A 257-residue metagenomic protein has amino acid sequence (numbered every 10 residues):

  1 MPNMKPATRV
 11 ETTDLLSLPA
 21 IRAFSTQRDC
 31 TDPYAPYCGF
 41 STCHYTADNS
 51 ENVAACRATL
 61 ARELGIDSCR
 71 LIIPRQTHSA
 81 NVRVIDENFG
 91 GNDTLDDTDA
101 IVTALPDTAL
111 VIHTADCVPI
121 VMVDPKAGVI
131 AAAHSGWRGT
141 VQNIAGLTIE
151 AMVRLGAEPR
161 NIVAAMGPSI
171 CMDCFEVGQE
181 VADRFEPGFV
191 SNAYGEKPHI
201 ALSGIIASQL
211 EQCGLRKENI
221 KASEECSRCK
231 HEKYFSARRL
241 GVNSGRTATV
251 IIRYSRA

Functional and structural regions predicted by a protein language model:
M1-A257: Active-site microenvironment for binding and transforming phosphate-containing groups
